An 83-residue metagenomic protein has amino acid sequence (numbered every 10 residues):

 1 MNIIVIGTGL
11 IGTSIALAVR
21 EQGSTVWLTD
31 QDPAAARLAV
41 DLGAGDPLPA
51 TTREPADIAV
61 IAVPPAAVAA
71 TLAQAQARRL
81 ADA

Functional and structural regions predicted by a protein language model:
M1-T51: NAD(P)+-binding Rossmann beta1-loop-alpha1 motif at the extreme N-terminus of oxidoreductases
T51-A83: Rossmann-like NAD(P)-binding element
